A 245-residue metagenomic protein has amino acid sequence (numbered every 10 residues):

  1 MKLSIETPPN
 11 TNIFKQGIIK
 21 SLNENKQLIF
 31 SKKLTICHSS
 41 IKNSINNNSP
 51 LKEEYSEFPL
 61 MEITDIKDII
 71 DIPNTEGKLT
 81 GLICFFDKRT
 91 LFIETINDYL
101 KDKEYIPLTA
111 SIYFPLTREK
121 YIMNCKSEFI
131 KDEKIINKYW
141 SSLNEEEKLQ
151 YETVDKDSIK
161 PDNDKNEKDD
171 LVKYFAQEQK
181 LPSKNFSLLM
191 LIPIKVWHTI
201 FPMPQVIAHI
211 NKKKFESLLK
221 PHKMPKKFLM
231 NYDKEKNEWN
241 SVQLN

Functional and structural regions predicted by a protein language model:
M1-E53: Hydrophobic, proline/glycine-rich low-complexity stretches
K2-N12, I135-N245: C-terminal edge-of-domain segments
H38-I45, I112-L116, I200, S217 (+1 more regions): Short acidic, glycine-rich loop/turn motifs
S39, P59-L60: Short, contiguous, well-structured surface segments enriched in hydrophobic/aromatic residues
E62-R118: A short mixed-secondary-structure module that forms the rim of ligand-binding clefts
C125: Residue-level signal for inorganic ion chemistry
I130-K134: Short, conserved beta-turn/loop elements at beta-strand boundaries and strand-helix junctions
